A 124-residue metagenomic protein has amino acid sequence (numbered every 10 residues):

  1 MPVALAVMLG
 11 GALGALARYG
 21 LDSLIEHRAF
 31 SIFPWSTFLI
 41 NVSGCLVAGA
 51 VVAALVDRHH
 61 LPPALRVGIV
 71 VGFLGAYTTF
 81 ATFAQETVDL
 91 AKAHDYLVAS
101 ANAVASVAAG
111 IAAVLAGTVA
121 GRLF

Functional and structural regions predicted by a protein language model:
M1-F124: Membrane-interface helix-loop junctions in multi-pass transporters/channels
